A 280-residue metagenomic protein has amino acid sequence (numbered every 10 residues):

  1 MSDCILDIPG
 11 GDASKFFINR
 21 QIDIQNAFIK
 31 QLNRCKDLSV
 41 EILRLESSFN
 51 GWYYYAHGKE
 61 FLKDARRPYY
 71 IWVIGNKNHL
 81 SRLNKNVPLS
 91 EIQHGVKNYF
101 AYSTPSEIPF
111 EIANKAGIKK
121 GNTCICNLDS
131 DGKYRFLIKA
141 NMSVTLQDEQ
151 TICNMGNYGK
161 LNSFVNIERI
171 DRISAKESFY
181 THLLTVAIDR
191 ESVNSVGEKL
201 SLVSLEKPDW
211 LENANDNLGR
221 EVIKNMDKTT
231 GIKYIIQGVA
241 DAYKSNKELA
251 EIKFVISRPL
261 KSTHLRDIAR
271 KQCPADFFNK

Functional and structural regions predicted by a protein language model:
M1-K280: Acidic, low-complexity intrinsically disordered regions
